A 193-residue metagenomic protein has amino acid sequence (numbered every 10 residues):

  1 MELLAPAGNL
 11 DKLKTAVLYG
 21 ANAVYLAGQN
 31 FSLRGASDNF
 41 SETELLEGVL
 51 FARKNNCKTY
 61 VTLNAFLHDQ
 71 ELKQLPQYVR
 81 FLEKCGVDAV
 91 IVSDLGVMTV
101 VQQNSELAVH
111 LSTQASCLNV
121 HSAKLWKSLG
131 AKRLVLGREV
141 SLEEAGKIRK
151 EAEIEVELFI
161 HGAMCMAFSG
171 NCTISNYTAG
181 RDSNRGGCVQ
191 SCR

Functional and structural regions predicted by a protein language model:
M1-C117, L136, E144-R193: Active-site pocket-lining/capping segments in soluble small-molecule metabolic enzymes
K124, S128, I148: Active-site neighborhood of glycoside hydrolase catalytic domains
S128-R133, V140, E153: Extended, well-folded interaction surfaces typified by the phenylalanyl-tRNA synthetase beta subunit core
